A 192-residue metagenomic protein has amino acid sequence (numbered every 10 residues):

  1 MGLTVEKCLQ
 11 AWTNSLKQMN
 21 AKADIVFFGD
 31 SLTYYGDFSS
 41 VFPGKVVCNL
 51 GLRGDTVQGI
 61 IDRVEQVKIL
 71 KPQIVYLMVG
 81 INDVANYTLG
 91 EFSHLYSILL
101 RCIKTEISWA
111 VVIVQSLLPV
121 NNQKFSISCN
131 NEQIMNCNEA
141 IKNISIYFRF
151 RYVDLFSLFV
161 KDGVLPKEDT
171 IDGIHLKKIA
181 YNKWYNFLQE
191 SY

Functional and structural regions predicted by a protein language model:
M1-F28, D37-P43, L70, I146-F148 (+3 more regions): N-terminal secretory targeting modules
F28, Y34-F42, V46, V57-H94 (+2 more regions): Oxyanion-hole/transition-state-stabilizing segment in secreted/luminal serine hydrolases and related acyltransferases
G44-N49, F150: Active-site regions of enzymes building and remodeling cell-envelope glycoconjugates
N49-D55: Short beta->alpha junction loops
K68, L100, K104-T105: N-terminal cationic-hydrophobic initiation segments that often serve targeting/anchoring roles
G90-L99, N130-N138: Charged helix-capping and loop-helix junction motifs
I107-V111: A short helix->loop->beta-strand "cap" motif at the edges of active sites that frequently abuts
P119-Y192: Catalytic His-Asp segment of secreted/periplasmic serine-dependent ester chemistry enzymes
